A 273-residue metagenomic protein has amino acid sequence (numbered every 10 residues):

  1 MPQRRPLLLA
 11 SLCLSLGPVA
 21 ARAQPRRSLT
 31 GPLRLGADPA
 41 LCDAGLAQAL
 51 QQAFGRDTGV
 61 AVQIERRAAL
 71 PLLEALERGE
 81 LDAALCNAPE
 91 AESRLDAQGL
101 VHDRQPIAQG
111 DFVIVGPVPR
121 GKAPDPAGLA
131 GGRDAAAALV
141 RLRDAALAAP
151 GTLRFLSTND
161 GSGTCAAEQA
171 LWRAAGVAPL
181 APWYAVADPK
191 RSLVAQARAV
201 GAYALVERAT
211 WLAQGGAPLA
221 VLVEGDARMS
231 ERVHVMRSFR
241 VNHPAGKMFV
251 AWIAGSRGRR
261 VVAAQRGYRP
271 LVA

Functional and structural regions predicted by a protein language model:
M1-P2: Secretory targeting signals
R5-A23: N-terminal export signals
S11, E80, V200: Conserved functional loop/turn residues at catalytic and ligand-binding sites
Q24-A61, L70, E74, P89 (+2 more regions): Exported/periplasmic ABC-transporter solute-binding proteins
T30, H102, Q109-D111, S230: Extracytoplasmic
L73-A88, E92-P106: Short beta-strand-centered segments that line the small-molecule binding cleft or hinge of alpha/beta clamshell
